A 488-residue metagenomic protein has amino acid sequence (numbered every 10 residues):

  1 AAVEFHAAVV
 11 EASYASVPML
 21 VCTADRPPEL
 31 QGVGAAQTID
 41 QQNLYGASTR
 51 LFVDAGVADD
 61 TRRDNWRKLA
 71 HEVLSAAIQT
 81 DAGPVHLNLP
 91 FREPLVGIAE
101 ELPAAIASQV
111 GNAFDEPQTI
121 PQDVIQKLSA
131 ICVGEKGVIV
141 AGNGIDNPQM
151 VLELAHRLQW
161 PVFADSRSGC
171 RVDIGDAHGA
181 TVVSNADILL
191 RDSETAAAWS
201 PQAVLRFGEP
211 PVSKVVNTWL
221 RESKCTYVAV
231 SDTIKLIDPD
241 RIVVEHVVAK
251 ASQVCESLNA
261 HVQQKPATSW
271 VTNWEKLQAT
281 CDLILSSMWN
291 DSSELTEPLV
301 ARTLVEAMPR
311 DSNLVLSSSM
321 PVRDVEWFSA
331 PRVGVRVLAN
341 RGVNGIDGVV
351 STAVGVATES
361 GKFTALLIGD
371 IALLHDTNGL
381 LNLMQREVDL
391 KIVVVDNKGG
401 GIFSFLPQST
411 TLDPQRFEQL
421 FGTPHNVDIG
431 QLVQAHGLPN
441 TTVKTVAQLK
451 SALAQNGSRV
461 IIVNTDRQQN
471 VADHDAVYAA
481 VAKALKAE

Functional and structural regions predicted by a protein language model:
A2-V3, R26-Q31, T38, S168-D173 (+8 more regions): Short gly/pro/ser/thr-enriched loop/turn and capping motifs at secondary-structure boundaries
P18-C22, E29-G46, V53, S329-E488: Thiamine diphosphate
V21-T23, P161-R167, Y227-T233, L390-D396: Short internal beta-strands
L69-E72, A76-V133: Conformationally flexible catalytic loops at phosphate/diphosphate-handling active centers
S75-D81, V124-G137, L154, T303-R310 (+2 more regions): Glycine-rich phosphate/diphosphate-binding loops that line cofactor/substrate pockets in enzymes
Q118-I131, I145-P148, S292-A307: A short, well-structured juxtamembrane/interface segment
A141-V228, L236, R332-K362, H375-N378 (+1 more regions): Glycine-rich, anion-gripping cofactor-binding loops and their flanking helix/strand elements in enzyme active sites
E275-G361: Active-site diphosphate/adenylate-binding microenvironment
